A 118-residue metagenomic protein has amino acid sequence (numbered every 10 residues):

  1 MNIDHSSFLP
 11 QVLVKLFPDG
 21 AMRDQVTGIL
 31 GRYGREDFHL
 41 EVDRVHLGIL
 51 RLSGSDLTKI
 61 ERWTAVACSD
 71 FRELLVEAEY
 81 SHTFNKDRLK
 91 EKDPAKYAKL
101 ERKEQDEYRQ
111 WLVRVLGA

Functional and structural regions predicted by a protein language model:
M1-Y33: Short terminal alpha-helical segments
L9-L13, V26-I29, V45, I60 (+3 more regions): Generic structural signal of hydrophobic/aromatic residues within well-ordered alpha-helices of folded domains
V12-L13, V26-Y33, V45-L50, T64 (+1 more regions): Leucine-/aliphatic-rich long alpha-helical segments
E36: NAD-dependent ADP-ribosyltransferases
H39-L89: Acidic, low-complexity, intrinsically disordered interaction modules
C68-A118: Amphipathic alpha-helical binding modules
